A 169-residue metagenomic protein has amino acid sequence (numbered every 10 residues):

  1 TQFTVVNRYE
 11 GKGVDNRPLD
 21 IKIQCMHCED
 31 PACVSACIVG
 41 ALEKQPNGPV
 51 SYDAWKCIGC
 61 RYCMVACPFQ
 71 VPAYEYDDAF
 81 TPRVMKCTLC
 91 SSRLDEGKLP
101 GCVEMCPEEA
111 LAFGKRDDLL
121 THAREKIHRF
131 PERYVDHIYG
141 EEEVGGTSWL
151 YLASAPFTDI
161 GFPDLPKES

Functional and structural regions predicted by a protein language model:
T1-S169: Non-ligating segments of multi-cofactor redox enzymes
